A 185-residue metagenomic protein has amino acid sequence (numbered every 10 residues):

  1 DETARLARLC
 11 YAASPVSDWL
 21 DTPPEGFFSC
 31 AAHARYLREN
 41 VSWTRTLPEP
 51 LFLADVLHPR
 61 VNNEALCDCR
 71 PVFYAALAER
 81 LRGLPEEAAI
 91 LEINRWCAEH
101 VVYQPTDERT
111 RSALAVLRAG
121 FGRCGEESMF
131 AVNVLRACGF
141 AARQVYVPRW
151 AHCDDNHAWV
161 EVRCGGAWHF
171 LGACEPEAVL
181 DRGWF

Functional and structural regions predicted by a protein language model:
D1-A119: Secondary-structure boundary elements
E79-P85, A89-R95, Q104-L114, G120-F185: Hydrophobic/aromatic-rich core segments of domains that either
